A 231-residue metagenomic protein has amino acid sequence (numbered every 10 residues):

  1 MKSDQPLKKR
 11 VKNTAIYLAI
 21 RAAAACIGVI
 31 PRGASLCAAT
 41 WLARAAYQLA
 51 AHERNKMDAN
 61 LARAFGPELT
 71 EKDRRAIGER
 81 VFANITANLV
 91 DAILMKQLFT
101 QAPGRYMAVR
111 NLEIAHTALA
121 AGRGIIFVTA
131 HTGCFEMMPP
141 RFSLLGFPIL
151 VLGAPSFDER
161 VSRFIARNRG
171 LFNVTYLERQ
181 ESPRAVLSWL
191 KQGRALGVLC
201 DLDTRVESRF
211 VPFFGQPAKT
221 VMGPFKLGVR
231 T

Functional and structural regions predicted by a protein language model:
M1-T129, S162-R167, N173: Membrane-anchoring hydrophobic helices of lipid-metabolizing enzymes
E113, G133, G223-K226: Active-site phosphate/pyrophosphate-handling residues
A115-H116, P139, I165-A166, V186-L187 (+1 more regions): Short amphipathic alpha-helical segments and helix-helix/interface helices
A121-Q180, D203-Q216: Catalytic core of membrane glycerolipid acyltransferases/transacylases, capturing the structured, soluble-facing
F147, E181-T231: Membrane-associated lipid acylation/remodeling enzymes share a hydrophobic transmembrane-juxtamembrane segment
